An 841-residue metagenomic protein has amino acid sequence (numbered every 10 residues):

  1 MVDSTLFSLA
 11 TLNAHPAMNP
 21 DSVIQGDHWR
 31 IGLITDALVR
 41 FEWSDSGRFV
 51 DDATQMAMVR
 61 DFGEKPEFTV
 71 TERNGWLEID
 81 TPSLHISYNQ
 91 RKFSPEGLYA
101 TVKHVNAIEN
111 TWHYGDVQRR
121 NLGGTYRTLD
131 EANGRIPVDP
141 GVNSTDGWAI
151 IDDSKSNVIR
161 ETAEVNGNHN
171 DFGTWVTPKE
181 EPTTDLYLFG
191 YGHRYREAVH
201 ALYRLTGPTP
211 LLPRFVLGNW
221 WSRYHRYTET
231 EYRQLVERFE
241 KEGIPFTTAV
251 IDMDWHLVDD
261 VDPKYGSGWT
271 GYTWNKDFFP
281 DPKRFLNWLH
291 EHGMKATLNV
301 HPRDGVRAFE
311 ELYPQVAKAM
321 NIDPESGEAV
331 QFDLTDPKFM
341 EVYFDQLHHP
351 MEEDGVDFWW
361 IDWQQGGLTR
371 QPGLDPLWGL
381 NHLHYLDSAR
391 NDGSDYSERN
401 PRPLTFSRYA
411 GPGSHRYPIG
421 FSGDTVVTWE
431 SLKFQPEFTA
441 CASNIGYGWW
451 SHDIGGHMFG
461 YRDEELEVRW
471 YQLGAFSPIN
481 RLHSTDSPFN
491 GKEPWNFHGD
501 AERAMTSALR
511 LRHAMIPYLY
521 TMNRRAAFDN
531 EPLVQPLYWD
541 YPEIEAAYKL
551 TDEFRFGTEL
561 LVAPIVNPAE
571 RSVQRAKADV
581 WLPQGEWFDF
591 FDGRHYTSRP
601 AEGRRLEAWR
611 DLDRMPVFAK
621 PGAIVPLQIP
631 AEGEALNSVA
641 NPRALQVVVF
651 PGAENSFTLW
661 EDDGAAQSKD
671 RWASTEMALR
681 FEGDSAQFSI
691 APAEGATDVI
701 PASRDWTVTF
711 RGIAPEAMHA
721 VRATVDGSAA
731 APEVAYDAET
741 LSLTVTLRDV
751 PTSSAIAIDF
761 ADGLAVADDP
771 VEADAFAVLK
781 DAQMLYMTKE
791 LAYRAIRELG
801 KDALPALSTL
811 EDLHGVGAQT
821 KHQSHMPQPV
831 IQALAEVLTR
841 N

Functional and structural regions predicted by a protein language model:
L9, I34-N74: A low-complexity, Ser/Thr/Gly/Pro-enriched, surface-exposed linker/loop concept that marks segments flanking
A10, P66-P213, R223, V236-K241 (+4 more regions): Catalytic and substrate-binding clefts that recognize carbohydrates or anionic sugar/phosphate headgroups
I31, V39-W43, E78-I86, L561-P564 (+1 more regions): Short, well-ordered beta-strand segments enriched in hydrophobic/aromatic residues
A53-E67, M320-D323, F588-L612, A720-L747: Solvent-exposed beta-strand/loop surfaces of large extracellular or lumenal domains
P208-R370, H415: Aromatic-lined carbohydrate-binding/catalytic grooves of carbohydrate-active enzymes
L217-R223, I251, M294-R307, I361-Q364 (+3 more regions): Aromatic-lined carbohydrate-recognition surfaces of secreted/lumenal glycan-active proteins
Y385, G393, P412-G420, F434-F438 (+4 more regions): Catalytic core of carbohydrate-active enzymes
P621-N841: C-terminal low-complexity, glycine/proline- and small-hydrophobic-enriched intrinsically disordered tails that act as
